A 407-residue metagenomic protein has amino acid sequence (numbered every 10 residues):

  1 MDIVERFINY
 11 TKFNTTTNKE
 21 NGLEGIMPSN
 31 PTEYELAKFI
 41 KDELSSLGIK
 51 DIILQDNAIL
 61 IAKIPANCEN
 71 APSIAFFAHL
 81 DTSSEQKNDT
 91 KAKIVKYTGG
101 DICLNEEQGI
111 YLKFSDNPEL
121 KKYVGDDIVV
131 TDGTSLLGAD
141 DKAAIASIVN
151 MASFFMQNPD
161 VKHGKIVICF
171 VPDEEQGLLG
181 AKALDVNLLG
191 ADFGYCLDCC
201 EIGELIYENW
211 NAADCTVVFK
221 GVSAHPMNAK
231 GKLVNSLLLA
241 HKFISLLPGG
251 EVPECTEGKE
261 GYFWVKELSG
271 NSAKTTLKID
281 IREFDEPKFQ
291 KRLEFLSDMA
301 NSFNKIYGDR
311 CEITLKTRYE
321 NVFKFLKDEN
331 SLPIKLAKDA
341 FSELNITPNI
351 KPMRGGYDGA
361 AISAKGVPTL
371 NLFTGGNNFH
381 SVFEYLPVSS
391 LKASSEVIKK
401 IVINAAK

Functional and structural regions predicted by a protein language model:
D2-N30, V130, S223, N377-S381: N-terminal capping segment at the start of a domain
Y10, N271-A273, P348-A405: Zn-dependent metallopeptidase/amidohydrolase metal-coordination segment
N21-A71, A75-D81: A non-catalytic alpha/beta surface segment that caps or lines the substrate-entry region of metallo-dependent hydrolase
D51, D160-K165, G249-W264, F303-K316 (+2 more regions): Flexible, glycine/charged-enriched surface loops at secondary-structure junctions
N70-K162, F170, A393: Active-site metal-coordination/substrate-binding segment of hydrolases, especially metallo-dependent peptidases
D126-L136, D173-S297, N301, R310-C311 (+1 more regions): Midchain, well-structured core segments that form catalytic/ion-binding scaffolds
V149-Q157, K242-G249, K400-I403: Short glycine/serine- and small hydrophobic-enriched flexible loop segments
L238-C255, Y262-W264, E320-L370: Active-site-adjacent substrate-binding region of metalloamidase/peptidase-like peptide-processing proteins
